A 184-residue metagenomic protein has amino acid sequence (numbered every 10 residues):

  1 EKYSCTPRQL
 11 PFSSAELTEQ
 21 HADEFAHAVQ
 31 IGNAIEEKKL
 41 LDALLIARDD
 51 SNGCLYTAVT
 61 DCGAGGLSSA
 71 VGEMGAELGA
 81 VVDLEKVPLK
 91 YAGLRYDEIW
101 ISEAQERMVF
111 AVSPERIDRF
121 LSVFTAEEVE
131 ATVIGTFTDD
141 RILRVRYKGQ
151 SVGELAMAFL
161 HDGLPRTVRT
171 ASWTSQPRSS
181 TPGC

Functional and structural regions predicted by a protein language model:
E1-D42, A47-R48, V81, P114-C184: Intein/HINT protein-splicing elements and their conserved insertion hotspots or analogous self-processing inserts
H21-A26, W100-E106: Active-site-proximal beta-alpha loop/turn segments in soluble metabolic enzymes
G32-Q105, F137: Active-site-proximal betaalpha loop/short-helix elements that scaffold phosphoryl/nucleotidyl transfer chemistry
S102-V112, I117: Hydrophobic/aromatic-rich, well-ordered segments within soluble, folded domains that form packed cores
